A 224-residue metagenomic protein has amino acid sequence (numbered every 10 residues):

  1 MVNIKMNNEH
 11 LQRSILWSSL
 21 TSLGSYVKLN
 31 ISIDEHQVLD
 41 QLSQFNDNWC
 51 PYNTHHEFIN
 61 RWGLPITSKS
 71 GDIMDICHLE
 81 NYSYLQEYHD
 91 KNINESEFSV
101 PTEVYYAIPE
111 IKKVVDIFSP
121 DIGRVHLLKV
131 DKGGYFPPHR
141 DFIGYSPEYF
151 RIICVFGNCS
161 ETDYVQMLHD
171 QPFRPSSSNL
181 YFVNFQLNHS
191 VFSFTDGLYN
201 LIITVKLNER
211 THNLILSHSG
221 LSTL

Functional and structural regions predicted by a protein language model:
M1-I117: Non-heme Fe(II)/2-oxoglutarate
V114-G134: A short glycine-rich, His/Asp/Glu-containing loop-to-beta-strand
D121-I122, P137-I152, L168: A short beta-loop-beta micro-motif enriched in histidine and acidic residues
K129-D131, Y145-E161: Short, conserved beta-strand element in jelly-roll/cupin
F150-F156, L180-F182, D196-L214: A short hydrophobic beta-strand segment most commonly corresponding to one strand of the jelly-roll/cupin
V155-S176: A short beta-strand-loop-beta hairpin characteristic of the jelly-roll/cupin
F173-N188: Conserved metal-binding segment of the jelly-roll/cupin
H189-T195: Asparagine-centered strand-capping/turn motif at beta-strand->loop junctions
